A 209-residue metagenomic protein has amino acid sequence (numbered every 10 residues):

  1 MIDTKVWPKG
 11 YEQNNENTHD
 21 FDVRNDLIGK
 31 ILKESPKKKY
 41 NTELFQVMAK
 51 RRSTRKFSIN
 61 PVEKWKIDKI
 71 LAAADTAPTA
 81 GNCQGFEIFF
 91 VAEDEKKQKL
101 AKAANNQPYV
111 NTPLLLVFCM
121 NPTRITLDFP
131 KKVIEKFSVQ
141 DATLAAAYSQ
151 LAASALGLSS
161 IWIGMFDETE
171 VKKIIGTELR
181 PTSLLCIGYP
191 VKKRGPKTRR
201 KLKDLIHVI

Functional and structural regions predicted by a protein language model:
M1-I209: Acidic, surface-exposed loops and disordered segments
